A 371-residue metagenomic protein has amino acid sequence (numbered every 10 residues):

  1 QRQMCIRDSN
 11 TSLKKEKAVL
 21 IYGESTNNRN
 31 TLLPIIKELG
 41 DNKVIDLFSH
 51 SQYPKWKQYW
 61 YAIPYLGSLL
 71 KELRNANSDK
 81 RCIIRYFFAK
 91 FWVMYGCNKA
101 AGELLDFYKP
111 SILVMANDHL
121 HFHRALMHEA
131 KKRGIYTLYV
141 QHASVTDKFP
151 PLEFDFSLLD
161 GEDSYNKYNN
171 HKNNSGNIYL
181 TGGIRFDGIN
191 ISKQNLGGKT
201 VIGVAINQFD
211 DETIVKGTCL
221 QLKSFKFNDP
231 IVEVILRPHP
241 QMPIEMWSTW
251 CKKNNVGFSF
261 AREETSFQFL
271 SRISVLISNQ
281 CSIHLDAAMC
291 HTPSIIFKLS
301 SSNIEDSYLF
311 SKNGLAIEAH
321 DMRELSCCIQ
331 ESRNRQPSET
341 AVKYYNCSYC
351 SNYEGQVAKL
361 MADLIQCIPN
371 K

Functional and structural regions predicted by a protein language model:
R2-I6: Short, small-residue-biased leader/transition segments that mark boundaries at the very start of proteins
A18-G23, A89-K90, G102-L120, I273-S278: Short N-terminal targeting/anchoring amphipathic segment
L32, E38-N42, L180-K252: Conserved catalytic-core segment of nucleotide-activated headgroup transferases in glycan assembly
L70, R74-R85, N117-L120, K199 (+3 more regions): Catalytic donor nucleotide-activated moiety binding site of glycosyltransferases and closely related
S111-H119, A125-G188: Active-site-proximal region of nucleotide-activated glycan assembly enzymes, centered on histidine/acidic-rich loops
F154, S175-G176, L180, S282-C350: Catalytic binding pocket for nucleotide-activated donors in carbohydrate/polymer assembly enzymes
Q241-L285, C290: Donor nucleotide-activated moiety binding/catalytic core segment of transferases that use nucleotide-activated donors
C350-K371: C-terminal alpha-helical cap of glycosyltransferases
